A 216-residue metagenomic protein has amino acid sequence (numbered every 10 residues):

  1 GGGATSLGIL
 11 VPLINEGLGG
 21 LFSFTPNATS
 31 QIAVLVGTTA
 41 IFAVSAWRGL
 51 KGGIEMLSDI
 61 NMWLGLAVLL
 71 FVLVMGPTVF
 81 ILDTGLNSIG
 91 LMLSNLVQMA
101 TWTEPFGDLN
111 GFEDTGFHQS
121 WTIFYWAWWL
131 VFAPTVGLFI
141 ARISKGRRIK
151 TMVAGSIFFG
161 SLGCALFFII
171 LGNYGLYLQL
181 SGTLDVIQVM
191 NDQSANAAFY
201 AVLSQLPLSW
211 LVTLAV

Functional and structural regions predicted by a protein language model:
G1, I32-A40, G65-M75, T115-S120 (+1 more regions): Select transmembrane alpha-helical segments in multipass membrane proteins
G1-S23, G90-V97: Hydrophobic transmembrane alpha-helices that form the core helical bundles of multi-pass secondary transporters
T5, R48-V74, T84-S94, A154-F159: Membrane-interface loop-to-helix entry segments
E16-L21, T38-I60, M75-G76, V136-I149: Membrane-water interface regions at transmembrane-helix termini and the short interhelical loops of multi-pass membrane
G20-F24, M92-F106, L176-A215: TM-loop-TM module centered on a large, flexible mid-protein loop between adjacent transmembrane helices in multi-pass
F22-R48, A67-V68, W126-L138: Transmembrane alpha-helical segments of multi-pass small-molecule transport proteins
V72-N95, N110, S161-Q193: Extracellular/periplasmic helix-exit of transmembrane alpha-helices
G90, G116-S156: A conserved active-site cap/scaffold subdomain adjacent to cofactor or substrate pockets
